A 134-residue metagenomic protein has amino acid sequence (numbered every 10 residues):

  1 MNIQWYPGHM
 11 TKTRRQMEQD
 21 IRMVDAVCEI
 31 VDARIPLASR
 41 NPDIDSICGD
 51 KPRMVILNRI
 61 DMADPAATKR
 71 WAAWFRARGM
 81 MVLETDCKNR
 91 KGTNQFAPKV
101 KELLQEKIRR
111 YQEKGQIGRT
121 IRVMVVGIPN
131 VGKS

Functional and structural regions predicted by a protein language model:
M1-G49: N-terminal accessory targeting/assembly segments
Q4, N58-R59: Short, contiguous strand/loop micro-motifs
E29, V55-L57: Structural beta-sheet core signal
M54, D61-V126: Canonical P-loop GTPase G-domain recognition
P129-N130: The conserved Walker
K133: Conserved lysine of the Walker
